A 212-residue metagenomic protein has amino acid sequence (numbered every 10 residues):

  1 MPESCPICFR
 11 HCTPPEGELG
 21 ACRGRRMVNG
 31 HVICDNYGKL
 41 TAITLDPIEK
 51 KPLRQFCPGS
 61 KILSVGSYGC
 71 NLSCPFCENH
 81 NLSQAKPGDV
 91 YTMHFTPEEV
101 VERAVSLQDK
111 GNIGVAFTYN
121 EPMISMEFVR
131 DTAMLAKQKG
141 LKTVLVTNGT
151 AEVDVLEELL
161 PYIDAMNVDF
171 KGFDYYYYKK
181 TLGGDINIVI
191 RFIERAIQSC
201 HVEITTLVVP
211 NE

Functional and structural regions predicted by a protein language model:
E3-G24, Y68-H80: Local cysteine-cluster metal-coordination motifs and their immediate loop/turn environment, predominantly Fe-S cluster
H11, P15-T44, E203-I204, N211-E212: A broadly conserved sequence feature marking short terminus-proximal activation segments in nucleic acid-centric
M27-A165: Conserved Radical SAM active-site core
A85-K86, D174-K179: A short acidic, helix-capping loop that chelates divalent metal ions and anchors anionic groups
V100, T132, I188-R195: A general structural detector for well-ordered alpha-helical segments in enzyme core domains, enriched
N112-T118, F170, E203-V208: Short beta-strands and strand-loop turn motifs
T147, L182-N187, V209-E212: Active-site glycine- and acidic-residue-rich loops that bind and position anionic ligands or nucleotide-like cofactors
Y177, F192-E212: Conserved strand-turn element in the central/C-terminal portion of the radical SAM core barrel that lines
